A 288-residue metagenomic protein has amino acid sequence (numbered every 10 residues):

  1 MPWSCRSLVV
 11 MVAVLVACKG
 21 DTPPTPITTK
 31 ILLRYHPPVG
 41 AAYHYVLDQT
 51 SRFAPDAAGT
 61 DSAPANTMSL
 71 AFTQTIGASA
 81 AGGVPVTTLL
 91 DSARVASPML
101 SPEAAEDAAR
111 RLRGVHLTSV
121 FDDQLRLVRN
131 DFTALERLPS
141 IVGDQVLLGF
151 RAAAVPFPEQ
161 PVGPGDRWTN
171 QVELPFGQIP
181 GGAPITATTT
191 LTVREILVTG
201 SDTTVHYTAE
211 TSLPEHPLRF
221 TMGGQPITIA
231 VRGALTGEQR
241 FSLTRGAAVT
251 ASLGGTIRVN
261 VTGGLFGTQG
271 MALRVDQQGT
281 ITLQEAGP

Functional and structural regions predicted by a protein language model:
M1-L8: Bacterial N-terminal signal peptides that target proteins for export
V14-A17: C-terminal motif of bacterial Sec signal peptides marking the signal peptidase cleavage site
G20-P288: Signature of exported/secreted
